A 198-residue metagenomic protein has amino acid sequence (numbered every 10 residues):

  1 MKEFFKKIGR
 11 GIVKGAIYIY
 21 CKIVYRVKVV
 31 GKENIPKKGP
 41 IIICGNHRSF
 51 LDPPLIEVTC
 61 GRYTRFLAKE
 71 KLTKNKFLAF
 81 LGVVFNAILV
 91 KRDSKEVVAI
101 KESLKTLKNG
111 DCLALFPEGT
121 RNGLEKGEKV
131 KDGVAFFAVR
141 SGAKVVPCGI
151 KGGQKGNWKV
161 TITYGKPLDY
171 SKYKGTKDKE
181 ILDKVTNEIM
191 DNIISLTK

Functional and structural regions predicted by a protein language model:
F4-I8, V98-K198: Non-catalytic C-terminal accessory region of glycerolipid acyltransferases and related lyso-lipid remodeling enzymes
G9-G11, G15, K22, P36-S94 (+2 more regions): Catalytic core of membrane glycerolipid acyltransferases/transacylases, capturing the structured, soluble-facing
K22-V29: Aromatic-capped interface at the extracytoplasmic side of an N-terminal signal-anchor transmembrane helix
V27, R62-Y63, I88, G110 (+1 more regions): Secondary-structure boundary/capping positions in well-ordered alpha/beta enzyme cores
K28, K95-I100: Glycine-rich, highly charged phosphate/nucleotide-binding loops
V29-P36: Short beta-strand-to-loop junctions in surface cap/lid or active-site-entrance loops
K32, N46, K69, D93 (+2 more regions): Generic beta-structure capping elements
E33, K95, K151: Residue-level "edge-of-site" marker
